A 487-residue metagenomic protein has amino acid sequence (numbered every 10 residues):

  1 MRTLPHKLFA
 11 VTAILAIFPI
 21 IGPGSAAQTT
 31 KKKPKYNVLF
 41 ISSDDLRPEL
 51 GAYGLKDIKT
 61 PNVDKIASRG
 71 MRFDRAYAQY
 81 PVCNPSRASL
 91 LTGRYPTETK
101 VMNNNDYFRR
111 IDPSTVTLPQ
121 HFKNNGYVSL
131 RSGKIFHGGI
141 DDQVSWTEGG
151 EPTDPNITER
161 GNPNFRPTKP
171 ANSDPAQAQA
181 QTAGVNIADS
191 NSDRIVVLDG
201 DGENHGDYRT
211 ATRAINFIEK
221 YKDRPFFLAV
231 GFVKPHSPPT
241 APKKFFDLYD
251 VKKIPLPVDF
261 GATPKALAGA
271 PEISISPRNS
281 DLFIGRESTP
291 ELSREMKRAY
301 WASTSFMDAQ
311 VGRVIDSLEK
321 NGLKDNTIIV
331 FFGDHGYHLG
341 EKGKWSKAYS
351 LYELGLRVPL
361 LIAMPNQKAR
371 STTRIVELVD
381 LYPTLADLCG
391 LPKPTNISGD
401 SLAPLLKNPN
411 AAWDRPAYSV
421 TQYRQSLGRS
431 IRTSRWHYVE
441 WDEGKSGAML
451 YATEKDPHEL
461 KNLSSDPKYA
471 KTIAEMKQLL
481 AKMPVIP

Functional and structural regions predicted by a protein language model:
M1-T12: Bacterial N-terminal signal peptides that target proteins for export
T12-L15, P23-D442, S446-M449, P457-V485: Formylglycine-dependent sulfatase
